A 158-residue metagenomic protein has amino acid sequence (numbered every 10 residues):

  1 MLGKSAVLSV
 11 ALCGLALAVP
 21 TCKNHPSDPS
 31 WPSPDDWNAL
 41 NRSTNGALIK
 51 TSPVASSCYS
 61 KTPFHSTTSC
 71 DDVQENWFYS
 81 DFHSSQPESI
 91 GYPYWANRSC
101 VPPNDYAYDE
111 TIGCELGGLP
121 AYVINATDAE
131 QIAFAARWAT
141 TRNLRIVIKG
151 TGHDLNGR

Functional and structural regions predicted by a protein language model:
L2-R158: N-terminal accessory segments
